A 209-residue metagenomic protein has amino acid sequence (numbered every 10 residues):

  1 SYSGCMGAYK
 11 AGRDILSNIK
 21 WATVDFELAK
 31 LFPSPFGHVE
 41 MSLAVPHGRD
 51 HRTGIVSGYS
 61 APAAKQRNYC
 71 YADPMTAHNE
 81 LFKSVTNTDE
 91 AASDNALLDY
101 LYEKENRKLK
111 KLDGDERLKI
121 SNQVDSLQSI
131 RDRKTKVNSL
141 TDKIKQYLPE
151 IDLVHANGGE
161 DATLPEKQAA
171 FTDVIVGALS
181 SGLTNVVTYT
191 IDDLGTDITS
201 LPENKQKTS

Functional and structural regions predicted by a protein language model:
S1-S209: Ligand-binding pockets and gating/stacking loops
